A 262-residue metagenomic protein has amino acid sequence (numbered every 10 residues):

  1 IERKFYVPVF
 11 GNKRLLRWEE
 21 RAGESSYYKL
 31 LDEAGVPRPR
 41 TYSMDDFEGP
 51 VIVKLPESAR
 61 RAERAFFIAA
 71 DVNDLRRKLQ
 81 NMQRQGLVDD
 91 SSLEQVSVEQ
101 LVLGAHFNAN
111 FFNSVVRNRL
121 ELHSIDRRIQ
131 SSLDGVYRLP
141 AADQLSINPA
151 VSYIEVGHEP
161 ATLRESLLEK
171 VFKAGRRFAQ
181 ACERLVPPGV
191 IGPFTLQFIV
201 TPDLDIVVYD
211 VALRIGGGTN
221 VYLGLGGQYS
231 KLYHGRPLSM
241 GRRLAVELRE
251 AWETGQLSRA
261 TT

Functional and structural regions predicted by a protein language model:
I1-V9: ATP-binding N-terminal substructure of ATP-dependent carboxylate-amine bond-forming enzymes
K13, E48, I191-P193: Short Gly/Ser/Thr- and Asp/Glu-enriched loop/turn motifs at secondary-structure junctions
L16-G104, F112-S124, R164-R177: Active-site nucleotide/adenylate-binding loops and adjacent lid/helix of ATP-dependent enzymes
V51-K54, N110-F111, F198, L204-I215: A short beta-strand motif that forms the metal-chelation/ATP-contact edge of phosphoryl-transfer active sites
V98-E99, N110, V186-D203: A short glycine-rich, hydrophobically flanked beta-strand micro-motif that places a catalytic Asp/Glu for divalent metal
G104-H106, V115-L120, G189-I191, T201-I206: Coil-to-beta-strand transition motifs
N110-C182, A212-A245: ATP-dependent carboxylate/phosphate-activation module, predominantly the ATP-grasp catalytic core and closely related
G241-T262: Cysteine/selenocysteine-centered motifs that mediate thiol-based redox chemistry or coordinate metal-sulfur cofactors
